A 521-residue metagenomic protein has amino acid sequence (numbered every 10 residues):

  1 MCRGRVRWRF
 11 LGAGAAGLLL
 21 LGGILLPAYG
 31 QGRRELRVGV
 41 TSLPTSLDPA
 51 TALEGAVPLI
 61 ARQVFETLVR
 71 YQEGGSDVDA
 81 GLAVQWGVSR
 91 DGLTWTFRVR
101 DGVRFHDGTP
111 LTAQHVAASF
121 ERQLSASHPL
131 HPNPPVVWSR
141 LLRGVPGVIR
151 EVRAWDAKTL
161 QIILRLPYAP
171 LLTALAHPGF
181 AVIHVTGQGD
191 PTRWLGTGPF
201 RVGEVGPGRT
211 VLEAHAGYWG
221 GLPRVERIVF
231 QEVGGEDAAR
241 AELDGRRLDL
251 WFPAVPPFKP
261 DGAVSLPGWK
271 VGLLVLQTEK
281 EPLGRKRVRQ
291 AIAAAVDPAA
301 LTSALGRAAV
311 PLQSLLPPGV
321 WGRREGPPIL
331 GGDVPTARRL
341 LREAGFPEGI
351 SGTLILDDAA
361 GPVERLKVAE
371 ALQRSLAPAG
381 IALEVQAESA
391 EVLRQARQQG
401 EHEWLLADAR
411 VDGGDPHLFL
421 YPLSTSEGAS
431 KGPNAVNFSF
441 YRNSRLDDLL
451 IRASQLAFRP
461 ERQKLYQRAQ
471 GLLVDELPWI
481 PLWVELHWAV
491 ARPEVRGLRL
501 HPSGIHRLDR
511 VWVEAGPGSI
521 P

Functional and structural regions predicted by a protein language model:
R9, R98, N133-V185: Surface-exposed binding/hinge segments that line and control ligand-binding clefts or catalytic entry sites
G39-R90, E121, R193-G196: N-terminal lobe/hinge region of extracytoplasmic solute-binding protein
H106, I163-F180, P191-A238, L250-G272 (+2 more regions): Aromatic-rich, solvent-exposed beta-strand/loop patch
P207, R342-G413, H487: Ligand/substrate-recognition segments at binding pockets and active sites
E279, L283-V320, I329-G331, L473-P478: Periplasmic-binding protein-like
R307-A344, A360-K367: Structural transition elements
A382-L393, Q398, Y421-R492, G518-P521: Extracytoplasmic/peripheral linker and loop segments enriched in polar/acidic and small residues with frequent Thr/Pro
A489-P521: Long beta-strand-rich cores associated with HINT superfamily self-processing modules
